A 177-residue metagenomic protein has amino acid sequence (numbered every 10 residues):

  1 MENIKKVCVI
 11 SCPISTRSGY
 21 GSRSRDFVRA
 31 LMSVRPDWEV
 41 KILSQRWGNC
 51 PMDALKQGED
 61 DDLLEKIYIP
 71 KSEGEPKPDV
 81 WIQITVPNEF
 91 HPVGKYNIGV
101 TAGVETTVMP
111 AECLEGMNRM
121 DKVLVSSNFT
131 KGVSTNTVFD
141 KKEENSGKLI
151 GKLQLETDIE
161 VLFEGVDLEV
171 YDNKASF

Functional and structural regions predicted by a protein language model:
M1-P78: N-terminal pre-catalytic "stem/leader" segment of glycosyltransferase-like enzymes
V7, D37-E39, Y96, K122 (+1 more regions): Residues at the starts of beta-strands that form the adenosine-phosphate
V9, N49-V133: Extended catalytic core of nucleotide-activated donor transferases of GT-like folds
Y20-G21, T135-T137, Y171-A175: Short, solvent-exposed loop/turn and secondary-structure capping segments
L43, V100, L162: Hydrophobic residues at beta-strand termini and immediately following loops that shape nucleotide-binding pockets
Q57-E59, T137-E143, A175-F177: Short secondary-structure boundary/capping segments
D121-D158: A short, active-site helix/loop in glycosyltransferases that binds the activated sugar's phosphate group
L149-F177: Acidic anion/phosphate-binding donor-loop and adjacent secondary structure in glycosyltransferase catalytic cores
